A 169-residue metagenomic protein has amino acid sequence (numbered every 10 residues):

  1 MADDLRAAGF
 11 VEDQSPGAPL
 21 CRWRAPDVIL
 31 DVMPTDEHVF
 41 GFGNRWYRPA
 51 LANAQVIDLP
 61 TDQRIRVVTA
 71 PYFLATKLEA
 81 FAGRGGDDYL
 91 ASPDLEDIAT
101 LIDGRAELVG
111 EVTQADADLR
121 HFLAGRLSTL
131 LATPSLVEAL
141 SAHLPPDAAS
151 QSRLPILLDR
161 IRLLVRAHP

Functional and structural regions predicted by a protein language model:
M1-P169: Compositionally biased terminal segments of proteins
